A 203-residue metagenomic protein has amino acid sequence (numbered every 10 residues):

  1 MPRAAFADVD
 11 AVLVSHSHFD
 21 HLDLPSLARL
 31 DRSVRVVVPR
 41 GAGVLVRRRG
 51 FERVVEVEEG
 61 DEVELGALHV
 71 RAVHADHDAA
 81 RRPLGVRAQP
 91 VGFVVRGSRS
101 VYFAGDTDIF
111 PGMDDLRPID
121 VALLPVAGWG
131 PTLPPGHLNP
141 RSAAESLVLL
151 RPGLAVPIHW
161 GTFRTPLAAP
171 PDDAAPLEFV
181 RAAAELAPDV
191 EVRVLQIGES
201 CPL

Functional and structural regions predicted by a protein language model:
M1-A7, V57-R117, P135, R181-A182 (+1 more regions): Core dinuclear metal-dependent hydrolase active-site scaffold
M1-V38, P118-L123: Active-site metal-binding motif and surrounding structural segment of the metallo-beta-lactamase
A7, R32, R49-E52, G66-L68 (+4 more regions): Structured loop/turn residues at beta-strand edges in well-structured enzyme cores
D10-A11, R35, L68, R99-V101 (+2 more regions): Structural motif
V12, P25-D78, F93, L186 (+1 more regions): Portal/gating segments that form or line small-molecule/metal binding sites
H16, D23, V70, D106 (+3 more regions): Divalent metal-coordination and catalytic microenvironments
H16-H21, H77, H137, H159: Histidine-centered active-site/metal-ligand motif
R35, G41-V44, I109-E199: Cap/insert and terminal regions of metallo-dependent hydrolase folds
